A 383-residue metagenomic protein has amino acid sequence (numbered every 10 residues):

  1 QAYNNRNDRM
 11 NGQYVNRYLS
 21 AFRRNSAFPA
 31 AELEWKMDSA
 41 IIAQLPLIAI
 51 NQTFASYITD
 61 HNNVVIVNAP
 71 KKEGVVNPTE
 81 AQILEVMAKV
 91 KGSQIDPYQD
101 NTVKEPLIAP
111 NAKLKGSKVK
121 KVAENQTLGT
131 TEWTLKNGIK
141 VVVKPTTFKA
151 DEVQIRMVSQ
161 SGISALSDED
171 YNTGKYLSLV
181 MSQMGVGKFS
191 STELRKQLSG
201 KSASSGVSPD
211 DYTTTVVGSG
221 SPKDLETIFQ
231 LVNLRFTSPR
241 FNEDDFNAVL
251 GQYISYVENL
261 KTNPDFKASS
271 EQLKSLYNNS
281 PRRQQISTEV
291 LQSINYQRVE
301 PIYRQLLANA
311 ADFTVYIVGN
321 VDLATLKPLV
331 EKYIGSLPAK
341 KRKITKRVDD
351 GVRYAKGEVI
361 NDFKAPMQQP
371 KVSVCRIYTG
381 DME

Functional and structural regions predicted by a protein language model:
Q1-Q44, N62-P70, V142-K144, K149-S182 (+5 more regions): M16 family metallopeptidases and their MPP-like homologs
S20-Q160, S164-S167, T314-Y316, V321-P366 (+1 more regions): Proteolytic maturation boundary segments
N242-A248, R342-I344: Conserved short beta-strand edge segments in small beta-sheet-based binding/regulatory domains
L306-A308: Conserved alpha/beta enzyme-core scaffolds, especially Rossmann-like or related mixed alpha/beta domains that build
